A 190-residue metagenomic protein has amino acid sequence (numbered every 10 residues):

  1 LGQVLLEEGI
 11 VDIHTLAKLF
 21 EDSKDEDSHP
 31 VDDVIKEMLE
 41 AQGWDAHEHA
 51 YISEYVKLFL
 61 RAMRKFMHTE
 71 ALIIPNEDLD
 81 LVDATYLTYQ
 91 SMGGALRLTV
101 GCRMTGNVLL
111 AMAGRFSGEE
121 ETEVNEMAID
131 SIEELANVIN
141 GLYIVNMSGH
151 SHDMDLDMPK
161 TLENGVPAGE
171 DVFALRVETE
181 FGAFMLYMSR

Functional and structural regions predicted by a protein language model:
L1-Y51, R61, K65, N107 (+2 more regions): Non-catalytic accessory regions
E40, W44-Y89: Extracytoplasmic beta-rich ectodomain segments of secreted or membrane-anchored proteins
A41-H49, F116-A128: Short hinge/gating elements
R64-E70, N146-D153: Short secondary-structure junctions
L72-L81, S151-G165: Long, charged, glycine-rich C-terminal linkers/tails
A95, T99-E123: Short acidic, glycine/tyrosine-flanked loop/strand segments centered on an H-E-D-like triad
R103-M104, A111-M112, K160-R190: Short terminal or interdomain "cap/linker" segment that borders an active site or interface and mediates
T122-A136, I144, S148-H152: Conserved helix-adjacent loop modules within structured domains
